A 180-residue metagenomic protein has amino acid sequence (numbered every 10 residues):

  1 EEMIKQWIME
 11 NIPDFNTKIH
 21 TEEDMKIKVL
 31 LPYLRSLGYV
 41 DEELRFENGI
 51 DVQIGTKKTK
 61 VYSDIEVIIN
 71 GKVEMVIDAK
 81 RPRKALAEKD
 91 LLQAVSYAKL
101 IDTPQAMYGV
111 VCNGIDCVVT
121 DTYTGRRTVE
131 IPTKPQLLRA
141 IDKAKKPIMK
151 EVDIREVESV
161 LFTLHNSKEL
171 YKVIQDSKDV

Functional and structural regions predicted by a protein language model:
E1-Y108, D116-V180: A short, conserved, highly charged catalytic patch centered on acidic carboxylates
